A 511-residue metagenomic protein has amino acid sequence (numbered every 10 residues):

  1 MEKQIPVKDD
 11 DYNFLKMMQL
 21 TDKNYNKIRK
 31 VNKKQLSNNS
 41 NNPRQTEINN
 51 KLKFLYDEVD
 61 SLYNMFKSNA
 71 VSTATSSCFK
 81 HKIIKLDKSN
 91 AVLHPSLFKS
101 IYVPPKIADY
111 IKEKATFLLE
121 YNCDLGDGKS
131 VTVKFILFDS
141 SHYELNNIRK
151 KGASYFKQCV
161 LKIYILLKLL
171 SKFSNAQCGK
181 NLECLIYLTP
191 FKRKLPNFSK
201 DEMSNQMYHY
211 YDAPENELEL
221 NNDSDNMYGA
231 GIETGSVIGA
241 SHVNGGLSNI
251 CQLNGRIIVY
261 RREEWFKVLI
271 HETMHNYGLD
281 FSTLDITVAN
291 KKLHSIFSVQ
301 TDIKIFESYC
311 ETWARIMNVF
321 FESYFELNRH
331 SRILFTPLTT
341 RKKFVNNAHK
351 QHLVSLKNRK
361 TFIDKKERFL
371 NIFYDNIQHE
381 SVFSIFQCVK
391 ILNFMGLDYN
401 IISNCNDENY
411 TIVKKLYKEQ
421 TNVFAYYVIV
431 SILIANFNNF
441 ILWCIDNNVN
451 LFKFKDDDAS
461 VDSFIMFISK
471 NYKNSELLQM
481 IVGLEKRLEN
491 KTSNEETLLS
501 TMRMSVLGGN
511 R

Functional and structural regions predicted by a protein language model:
M1-E2, R511: Universal eukaryotic N-terminal targeting presequences
E2-L125: Long, contiguous juxta-domain segments that are non-catalytic but functionally important
N69-L253, V259-E263: Auxiliary, metal-adjacent structural segments of Zn-dependent hydrolase domains
F156, V160-I163, K267-I270, E307-E311 (+1 more regions): Generic preference for well-ordered alpha-helical elements
Y208-E263, A289-D407, G508: Metalloprotease/metallohydrolase-associated module, dominated by Zn2+-dependent proteases
K267-F281, A314: Active-site recognition of the HExxH zinc-binding catalytic motif
Y277-H294: Active-site-adjacent bridging/hinge elements
K342-R511: Pan-zinc metallopeptidase signature
